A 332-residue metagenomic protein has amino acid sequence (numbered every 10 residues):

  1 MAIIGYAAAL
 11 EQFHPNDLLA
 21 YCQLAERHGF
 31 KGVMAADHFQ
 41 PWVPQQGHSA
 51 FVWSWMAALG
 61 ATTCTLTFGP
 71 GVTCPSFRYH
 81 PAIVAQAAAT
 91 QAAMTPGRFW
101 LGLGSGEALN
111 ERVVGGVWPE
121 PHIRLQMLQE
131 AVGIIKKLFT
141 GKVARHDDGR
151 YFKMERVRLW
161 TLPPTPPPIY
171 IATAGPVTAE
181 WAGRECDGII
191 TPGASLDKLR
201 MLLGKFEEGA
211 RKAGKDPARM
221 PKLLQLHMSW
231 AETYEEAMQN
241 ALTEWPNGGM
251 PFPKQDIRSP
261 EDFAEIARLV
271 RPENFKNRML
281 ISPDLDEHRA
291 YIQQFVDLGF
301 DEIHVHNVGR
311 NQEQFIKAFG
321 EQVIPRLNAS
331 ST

Functional and structural regions predicted by a protein language model:
M1-T332: Active-site-adjacent structural elements that line small-molecule/cofactor binding pockets in enzymes
